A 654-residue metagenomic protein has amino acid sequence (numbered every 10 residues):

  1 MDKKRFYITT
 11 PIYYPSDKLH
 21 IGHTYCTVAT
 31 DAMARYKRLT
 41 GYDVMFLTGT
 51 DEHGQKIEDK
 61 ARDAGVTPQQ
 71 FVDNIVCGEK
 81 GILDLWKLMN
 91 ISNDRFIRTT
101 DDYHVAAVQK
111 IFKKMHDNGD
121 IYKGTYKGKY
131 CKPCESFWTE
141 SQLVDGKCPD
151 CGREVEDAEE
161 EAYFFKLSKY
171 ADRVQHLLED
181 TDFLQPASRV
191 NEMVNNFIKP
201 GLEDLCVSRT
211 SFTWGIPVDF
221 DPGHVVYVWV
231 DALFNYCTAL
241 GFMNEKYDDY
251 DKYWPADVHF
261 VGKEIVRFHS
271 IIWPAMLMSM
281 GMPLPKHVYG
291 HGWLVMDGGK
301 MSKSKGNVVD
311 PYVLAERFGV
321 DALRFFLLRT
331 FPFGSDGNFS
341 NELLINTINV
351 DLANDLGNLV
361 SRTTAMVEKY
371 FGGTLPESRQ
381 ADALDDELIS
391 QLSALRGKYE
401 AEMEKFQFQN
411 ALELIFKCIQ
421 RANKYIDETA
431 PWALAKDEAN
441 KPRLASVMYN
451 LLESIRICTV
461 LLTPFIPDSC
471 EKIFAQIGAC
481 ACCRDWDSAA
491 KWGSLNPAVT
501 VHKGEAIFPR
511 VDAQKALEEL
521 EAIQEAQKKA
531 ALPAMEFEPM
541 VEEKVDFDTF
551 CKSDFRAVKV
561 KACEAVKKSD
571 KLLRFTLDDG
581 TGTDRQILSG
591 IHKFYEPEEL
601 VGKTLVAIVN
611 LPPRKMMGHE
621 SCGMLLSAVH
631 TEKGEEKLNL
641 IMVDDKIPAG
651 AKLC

Functional and structural regions predicted by a protein language model:
M1-D2, Y36-D43, A64, P68 (+8 more regions): Secondary-structure transition/capping motifs at alpha-helix termini and the adjoining loop/turn into the next element
M1-T48, Y103-A107, C151, A158-K369 (+1 more regions): Structured secondary-structure scaffolds
D2-F71, I75, I97-F112, D117 (+7 more regions): N-terminal catalytic cores of NTP/NDP-binding nucleotidyl/phosphoryl-transfer enzymes
C77-D94: A glycine-rich helix N-cap at a beta->alpha junction
N118-A171, Q175: Cys/His-rich short segments
K123, S335, L343-Q380, Q391-N496 (+2 more regions): Helix-rich, typically C-terminal accessory recognition domains appended to large enzymatic cores
I473-C551: Intrinsic disorder at enzyme termini
A531-C654: Phosphate-backbone binding interfaces of nucleic-acid-interacting proteins
